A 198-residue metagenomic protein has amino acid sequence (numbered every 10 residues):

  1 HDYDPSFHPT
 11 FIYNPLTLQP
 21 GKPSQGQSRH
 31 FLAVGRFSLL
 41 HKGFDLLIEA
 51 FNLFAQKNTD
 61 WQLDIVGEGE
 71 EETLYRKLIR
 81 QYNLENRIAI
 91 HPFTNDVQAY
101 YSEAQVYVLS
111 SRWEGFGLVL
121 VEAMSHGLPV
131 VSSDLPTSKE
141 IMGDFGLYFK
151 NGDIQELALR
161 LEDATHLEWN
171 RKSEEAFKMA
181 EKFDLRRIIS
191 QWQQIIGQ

Functional and structural regions predicted by a protein language model:
H1-G21: Donor nucleotide-sugar binding/catalytic pocket of nucleotide-sugar-dependent glycosyltransferases
S24-K42, I48-F51: Conserved donor-binding/catalytic core segment of Leloir-type glycosyltransferases
F44, I48-A89: A conserved nucleotide-sugar
F93, R112: Aromatic "clamp/platform" in nucleotide-sugar-dependent glycosyltransferases that forms part of the donor/acceptor
P129-S132: Short hydrophobic beta-strand element within catalytic cores of glycosyltransferases and related nucleotide-activated
L147-I154, E162-L167: Conserved acidic donor-binding segment of nucleotide-sugar-dependent glycosyltransferases
E168-G197: A charged, aromatic-enriched C-terminal amphipathic alpha-helix characteristic of glycosyltransferases across folds
